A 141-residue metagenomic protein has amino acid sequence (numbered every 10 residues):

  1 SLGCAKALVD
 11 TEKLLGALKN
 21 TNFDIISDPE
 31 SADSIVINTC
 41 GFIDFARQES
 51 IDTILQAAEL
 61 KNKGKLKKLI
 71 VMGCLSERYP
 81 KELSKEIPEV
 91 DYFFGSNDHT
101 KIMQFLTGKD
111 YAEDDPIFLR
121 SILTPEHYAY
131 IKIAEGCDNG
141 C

Functional and structural regions predicted by a protein language model:
S1-C141: Proteins enriched for Cys/Gly/acidic motifs involved in redox and nucleic-acid/cofactor modification
